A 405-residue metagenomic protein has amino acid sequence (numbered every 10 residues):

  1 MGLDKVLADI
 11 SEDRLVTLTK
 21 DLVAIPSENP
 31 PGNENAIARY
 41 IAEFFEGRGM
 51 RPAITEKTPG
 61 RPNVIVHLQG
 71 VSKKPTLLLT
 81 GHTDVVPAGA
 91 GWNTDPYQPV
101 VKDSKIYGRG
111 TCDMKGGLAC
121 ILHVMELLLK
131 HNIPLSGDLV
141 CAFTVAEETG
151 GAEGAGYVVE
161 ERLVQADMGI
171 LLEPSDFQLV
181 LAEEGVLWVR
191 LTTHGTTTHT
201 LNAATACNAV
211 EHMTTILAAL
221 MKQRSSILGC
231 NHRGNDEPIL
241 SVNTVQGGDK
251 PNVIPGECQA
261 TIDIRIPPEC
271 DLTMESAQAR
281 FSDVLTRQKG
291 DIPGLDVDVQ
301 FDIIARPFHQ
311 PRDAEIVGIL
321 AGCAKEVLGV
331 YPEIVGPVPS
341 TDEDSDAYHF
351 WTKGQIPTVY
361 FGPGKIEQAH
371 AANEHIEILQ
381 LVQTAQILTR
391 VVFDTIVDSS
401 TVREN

Functional and structural regions predicted by a protein language model:
G2-R109, K130-L135, Q355, K365 (+1 more regions): Acidic/His- and Gly-rich active-site-bordering loop/insert found across diverse amide/peptide-bond hydrolases
E12, G89, I133-P134, V180-V186 (+2 more regions): Short glycine/proline-enriched loop/turn "hinge" motifs that connect secondary-structure elements and lie
L18-D21, I25, Y40, F44-R48 (+8 more regions): Generic non-transmembrane alpha-helical segments
H67, K74, A209, G229-H232 (+2 more regions): An extended, acidic, His-containing surface patch that forms the Zn2+-binding/catalytic region of metallohydrolases
V86-K102, A166, L181-T192, V359: Acidic-glycine-rich active-site phosphate/pyrophosphate-binding loop
I106, T111-C112, G116-K222, H370-T389 (+1 more regions): Fold-level recognition of mixed alpha/beta catalytic cores in primary-metabolism enzymes, strongest
G154-I292, D298-Q300, I304-A305: Midchain, well-structured core segments that form catalytic/ion-binding scaffolds
